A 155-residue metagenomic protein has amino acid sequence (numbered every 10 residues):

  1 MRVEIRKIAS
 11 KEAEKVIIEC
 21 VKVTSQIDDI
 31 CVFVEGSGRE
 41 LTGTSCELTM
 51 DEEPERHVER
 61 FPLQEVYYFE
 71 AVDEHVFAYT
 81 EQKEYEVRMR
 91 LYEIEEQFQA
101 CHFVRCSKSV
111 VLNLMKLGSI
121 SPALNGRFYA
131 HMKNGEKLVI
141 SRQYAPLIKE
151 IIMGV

Functional and structural regions predicted by a protein language model:
M1-S37: N-terminal regulatory/sensing modules of transcriptional regulators
D28, V32-K133: Conserved binding/recognition cores within well-folded domains
S141: Basic/aromatic recognition patch in beta-strand/loop cores that engages polyanionic ligands
E150: Glycine/charge-rich catalytic "coupling/switch" loops of P-loop NTPases
